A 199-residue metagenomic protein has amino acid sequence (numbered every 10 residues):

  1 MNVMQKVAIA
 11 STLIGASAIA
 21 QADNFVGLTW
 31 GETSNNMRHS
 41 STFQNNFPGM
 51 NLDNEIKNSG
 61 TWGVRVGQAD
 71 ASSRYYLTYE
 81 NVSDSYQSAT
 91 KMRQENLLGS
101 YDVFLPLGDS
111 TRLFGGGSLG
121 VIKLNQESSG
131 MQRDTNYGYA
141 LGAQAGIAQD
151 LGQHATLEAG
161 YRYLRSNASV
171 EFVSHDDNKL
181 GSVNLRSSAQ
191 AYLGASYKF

Functional and structural regions predicted by a protein language model:
M1-F25: Cleavable N-terminal export/targeting peptides
A20-N81, Q190, G194-K198: Short glycine/proline- and aromatic-enriched beta-strand/turn motifs that initiate or cap beta-hairpins
R38-F47, S85-R93, L124-D134, S169-D177: Outer-membrane beta-barrel translocator domains and adjoining extracellular loop/strand segments of Gram-negative
N51-N58, S88-N96, M131-Y139, K179-S187: Replace "Gram-negative outer membrane beta-barrel proteins" with "bacterial and organellar outer membrane beta-barrel
G63-S129, N136-Y139, Q149, A191-F199: Gram-negative (and chloroplast) outer-membrane scaffold detector with strong preference for beta-barrel transmembrane
A145: N-terminal small/polar loop signature for handling phosphorylated ligands or for N-terminal nucleophile
G152-F199: Predominantly the C-terminal beta-signal and adjacent terminal strand-loop region of outer-membrane beta-barrel
